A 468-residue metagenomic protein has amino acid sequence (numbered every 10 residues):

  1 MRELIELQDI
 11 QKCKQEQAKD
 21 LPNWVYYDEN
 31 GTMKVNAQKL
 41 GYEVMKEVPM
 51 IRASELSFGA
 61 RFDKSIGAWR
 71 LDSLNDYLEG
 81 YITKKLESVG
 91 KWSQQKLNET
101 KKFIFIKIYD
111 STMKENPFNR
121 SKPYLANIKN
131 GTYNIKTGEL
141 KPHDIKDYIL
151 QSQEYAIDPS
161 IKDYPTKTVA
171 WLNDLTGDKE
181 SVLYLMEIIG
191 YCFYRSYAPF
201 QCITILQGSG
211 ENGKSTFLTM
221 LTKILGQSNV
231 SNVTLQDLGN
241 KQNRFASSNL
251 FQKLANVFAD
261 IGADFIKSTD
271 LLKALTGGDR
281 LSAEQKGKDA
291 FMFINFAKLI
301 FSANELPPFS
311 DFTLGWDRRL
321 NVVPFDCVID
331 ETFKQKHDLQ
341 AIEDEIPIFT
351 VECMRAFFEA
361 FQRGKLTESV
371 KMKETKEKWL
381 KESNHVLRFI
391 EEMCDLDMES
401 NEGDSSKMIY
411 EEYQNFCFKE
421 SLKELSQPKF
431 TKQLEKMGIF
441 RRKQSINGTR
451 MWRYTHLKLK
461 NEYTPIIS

Functional and structural regions predicted by a protein language model:
M1-E47, A68-R70, S160-D174, D344 (+3 more regions): Replication-associated primase and helicase/ATPase modules
R2-Q151, L425: Intein modules and their embedded homing endonuclease domains
V48-D76, N119, L125, T132-Q252 (+6 more regions): P-loop NTPase catalytic core of nucleic-acid-dependent motor ATPases
E55-L56, K91-Q95, L225-F245, I266-T269 (+6 more regions): Positively charged interface segments
Y81, F217-M220, K253, K267-L275 (+3 more regions): Alpha-helical scaffold elements adjacent to nucleotide-binding pockets in ATP/GTP-utilizing enzyme cores
F245-G287: Conserved nucleotide-sensing/catalytic segment adjacent to the nucleotide-binding pocket in NTP-handling enzymes
Q252-A255, N295-L299: Loop/turn-to-beta-strand initiation segments
I346-N384: Phosphate-handling catalytic cores of nucleic-acid transaction enzymes
